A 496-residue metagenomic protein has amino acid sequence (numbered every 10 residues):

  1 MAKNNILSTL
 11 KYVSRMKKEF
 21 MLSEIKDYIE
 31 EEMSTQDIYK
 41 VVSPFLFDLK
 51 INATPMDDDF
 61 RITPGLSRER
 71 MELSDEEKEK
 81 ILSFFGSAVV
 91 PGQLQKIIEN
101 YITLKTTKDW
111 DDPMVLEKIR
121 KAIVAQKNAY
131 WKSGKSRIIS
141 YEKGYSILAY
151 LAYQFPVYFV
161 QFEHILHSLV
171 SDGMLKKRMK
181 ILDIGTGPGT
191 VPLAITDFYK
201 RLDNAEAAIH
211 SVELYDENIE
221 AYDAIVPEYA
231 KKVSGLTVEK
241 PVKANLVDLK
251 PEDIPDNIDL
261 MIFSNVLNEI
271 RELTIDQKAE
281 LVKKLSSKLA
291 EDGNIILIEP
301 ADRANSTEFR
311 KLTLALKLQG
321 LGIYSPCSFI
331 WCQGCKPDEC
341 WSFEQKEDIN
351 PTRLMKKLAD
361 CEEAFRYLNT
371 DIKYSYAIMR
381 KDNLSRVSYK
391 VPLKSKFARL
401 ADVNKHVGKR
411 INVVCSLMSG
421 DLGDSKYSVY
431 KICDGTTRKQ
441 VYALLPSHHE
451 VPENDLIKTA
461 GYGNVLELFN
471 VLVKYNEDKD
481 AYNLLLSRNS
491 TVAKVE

Functional and structural regions predicted by a protein language model:
K26-E31, V42-G134: N-terminal auxiliary segments of SAM/dcSAM-dependent transferases
I29, K357-E496: C-terminal lobe and adjacent flexible extensions of AdoMet/dcAdoMet transferase-like proteins
S136-D172: Class I SAM-dependent methyltransferase Rossmann-like catalytic core, especially the SAM/SAH-binding loop
P188-N204: Conserved SAM-binding loop of SAM-dependent methyltransferases across substrates and taxa, primarily the Class I
A221-D253: S-adenosyl-L-methionine
Q277-D292: A short glycine-rich, Lys/Arg-flanked "PGG" loop and its adjoining helix->strand segment in the class I
E291-E299: Conserved beta-strand signature within the Rossmann-like core of class I S-adenosyl-L-methionine
S306-R310, L314, L321-A377: Class I S-adenosyl-L-methionine
